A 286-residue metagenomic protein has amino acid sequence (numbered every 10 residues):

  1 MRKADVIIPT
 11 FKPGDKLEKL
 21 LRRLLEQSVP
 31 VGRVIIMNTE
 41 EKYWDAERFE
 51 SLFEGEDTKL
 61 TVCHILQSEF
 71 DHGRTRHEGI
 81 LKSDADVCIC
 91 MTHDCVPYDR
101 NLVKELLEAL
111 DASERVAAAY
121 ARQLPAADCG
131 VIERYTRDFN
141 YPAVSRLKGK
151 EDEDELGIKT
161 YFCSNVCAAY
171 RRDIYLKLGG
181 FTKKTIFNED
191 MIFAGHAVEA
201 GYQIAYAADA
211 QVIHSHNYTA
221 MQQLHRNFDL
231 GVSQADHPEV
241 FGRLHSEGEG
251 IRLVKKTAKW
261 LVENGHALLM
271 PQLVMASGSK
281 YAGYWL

Functional and structural regions predicted by a protein language model:
P13-E26: Short, well-formed alpha-helical segments that are part of the catalytic scaffolds of diverse glycosyltransferases
G32-E41, I65: Short beta-strand/loop segment that forms part of the nucleotide-sugar
L66-S83: Glycine-rich, basic loop-to-helix element that forms the pyrophosphate-binding segment of sugar-nucleotide handling
D86-V96: Short beta-strand-to-loop acidic/aromatic patch adjacent to the donor-nucleotide binding site
N101-E133: Conserved donor NDP-sugar-binding/catalytic core segment of glycosyltransferases
K150-Y170, I186: A recurrent flexible, glycine/aromatic-enriched loop bordering the glycosyltransferase active site that acts as
I186-F193: Acidic donor-binding loop at a coil-to-helix junction in glycosyltransferase catalytic cores that engages
R226-V232, D236, V240-L286: Non-catalytic, C-terminal membrane-associated alpha-helical segments of glycosyltransferases
